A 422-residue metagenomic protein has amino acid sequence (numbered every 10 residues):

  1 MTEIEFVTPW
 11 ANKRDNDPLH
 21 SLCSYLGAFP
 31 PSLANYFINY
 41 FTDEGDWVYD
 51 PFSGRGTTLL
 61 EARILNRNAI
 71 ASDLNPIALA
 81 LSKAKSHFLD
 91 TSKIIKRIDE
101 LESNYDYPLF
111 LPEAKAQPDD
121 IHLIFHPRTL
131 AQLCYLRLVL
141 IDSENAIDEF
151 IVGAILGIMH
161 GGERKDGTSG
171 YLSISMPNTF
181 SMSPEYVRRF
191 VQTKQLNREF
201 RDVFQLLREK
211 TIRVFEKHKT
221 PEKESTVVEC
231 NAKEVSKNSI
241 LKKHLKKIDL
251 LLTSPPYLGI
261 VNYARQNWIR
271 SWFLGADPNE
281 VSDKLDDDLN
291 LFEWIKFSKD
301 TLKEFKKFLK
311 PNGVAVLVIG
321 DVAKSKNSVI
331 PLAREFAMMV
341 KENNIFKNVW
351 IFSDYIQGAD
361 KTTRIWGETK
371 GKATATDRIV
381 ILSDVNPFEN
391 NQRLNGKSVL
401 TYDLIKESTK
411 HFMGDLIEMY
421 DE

Functional and structural regions predicted by a protein language model:
M1-E44, G414: S-adenosyl-L-methionine
P30-L33, Q132, L136, W294-T301 (+1 more regions): Alpha-helical packing segments of well-folded alpha/beta enzyme cores
A34, D46-L65, A69-P76, S82 (+4 more regions): Conserved proline-anchored active-site loop of SAM-dependent methyltransferases that bridges a beta-strand
I77-S143, G275-L285: Conserved phosphoryl-transfer catalytic core
L130-T253, L258-G259: SAM-dependent nucleic-acid methyltransferase catalytic core
D148, D283-I351: Conserved Class I SAM-dependent methyltransferase catalytic core
K237-L251, P256-V314: SAM-dependent methyltransferase catalytic-core segment centered on the flexible catalytic loop and adjoining short
V329-A333, A337, K341-I405, T409: Class I S-adenosyl-L-methionine
